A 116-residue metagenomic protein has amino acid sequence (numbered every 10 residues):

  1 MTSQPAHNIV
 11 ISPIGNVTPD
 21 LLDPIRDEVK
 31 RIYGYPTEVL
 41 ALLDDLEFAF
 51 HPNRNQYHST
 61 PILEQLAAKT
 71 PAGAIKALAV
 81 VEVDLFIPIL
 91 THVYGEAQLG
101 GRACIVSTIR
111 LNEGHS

Functional and structural regions predicted by a protein language model:
T2-Q4, L21: Acidic, contiguous N-terminal accessory segments
A6-V17: Fold-level signature of zinc-dependent metallopeptidase catalytic domains
G15-S116: Metzincin-family zinc-dependent endopeptidase catalytic domain
